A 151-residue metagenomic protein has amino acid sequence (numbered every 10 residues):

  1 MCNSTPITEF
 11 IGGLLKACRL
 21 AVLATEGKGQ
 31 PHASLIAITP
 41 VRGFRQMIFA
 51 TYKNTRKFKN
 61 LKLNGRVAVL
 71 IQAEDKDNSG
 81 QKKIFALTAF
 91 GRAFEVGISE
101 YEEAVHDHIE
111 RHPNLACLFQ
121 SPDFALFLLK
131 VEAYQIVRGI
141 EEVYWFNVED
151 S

Functional and structural regions predicted by a protein language model:
M1-A21: Extreme N-terminal tail/first-helix region
C2-N3, K82-S151: Charged, gly/pro-rich active-site loop segments
L15, N60-L61, H108: A generic structural signal for nonpolar/aromatic side chains embedded in well-ordered alpha-helices
A17-C18, N64, R111, S121: Structured helix-beta-strand junction loops
C18-K53, L61, A68-A73, G80-Q81 (+1 more regions): Short beta-strand segments
R19-L20, R66, P113, Y134: Generic structural signal for secondary-structure transition and capping sites
T51-T55, L70-K76, A104-L115: Short acidic (Asp/Glu) patches
F58-K62, N147-V148: A short, polar/proline- and glycine-enriched secondary-structure boundary/capping micro-motif
